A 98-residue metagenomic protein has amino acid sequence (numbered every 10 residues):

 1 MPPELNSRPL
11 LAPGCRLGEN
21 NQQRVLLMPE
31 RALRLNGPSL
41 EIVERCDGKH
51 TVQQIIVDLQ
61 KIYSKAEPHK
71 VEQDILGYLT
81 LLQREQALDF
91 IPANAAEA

Functional and structural regions predicted by a protein language model:
M1-M28: Long, low-complexity, charged/polar intrinsically disordered regions in eukaryotic proteins
R31-A98: Long, charge-rich, low-complexity alpha-helical segments
